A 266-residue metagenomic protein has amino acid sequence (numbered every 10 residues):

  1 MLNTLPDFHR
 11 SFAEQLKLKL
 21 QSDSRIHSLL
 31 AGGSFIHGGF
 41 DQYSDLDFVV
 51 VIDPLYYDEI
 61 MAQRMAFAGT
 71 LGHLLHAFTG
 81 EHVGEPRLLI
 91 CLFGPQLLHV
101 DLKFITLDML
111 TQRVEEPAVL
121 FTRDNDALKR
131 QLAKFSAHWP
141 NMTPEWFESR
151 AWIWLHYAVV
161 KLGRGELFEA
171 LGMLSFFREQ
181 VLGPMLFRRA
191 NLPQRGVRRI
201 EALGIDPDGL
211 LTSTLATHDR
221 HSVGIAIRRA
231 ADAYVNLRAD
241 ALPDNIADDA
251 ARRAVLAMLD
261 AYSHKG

Functional and structural regions predicted by a protein language model:
M1-S24, F35-H37, V50-L102: Metal-dependent nucleotidyltransferase catalytic core
K19-Q21, L29, F177: Hydrophobic C-terminal alpha-helix "anchor/cap" residues
A31-G33: Short gly/ser/thr-rich secondary-structure transition/capping motifs
H37-Y43: Short glycine-biased active-site loop of nucleotidyltransferases that positions the nucleotide triphosphate and helps
C91-L128: Acidic, glycine- and histidine-enriched catalytic cores of nucleic acid- and nucleotide-handling enzymes, centered on
E116-W146: A short, charged helix-loop
S136-G266: Conserved nucleotidyltransferase catalytic core and NTase-mimicking acidic/glycine-rich helix/loop elements in nucleic
